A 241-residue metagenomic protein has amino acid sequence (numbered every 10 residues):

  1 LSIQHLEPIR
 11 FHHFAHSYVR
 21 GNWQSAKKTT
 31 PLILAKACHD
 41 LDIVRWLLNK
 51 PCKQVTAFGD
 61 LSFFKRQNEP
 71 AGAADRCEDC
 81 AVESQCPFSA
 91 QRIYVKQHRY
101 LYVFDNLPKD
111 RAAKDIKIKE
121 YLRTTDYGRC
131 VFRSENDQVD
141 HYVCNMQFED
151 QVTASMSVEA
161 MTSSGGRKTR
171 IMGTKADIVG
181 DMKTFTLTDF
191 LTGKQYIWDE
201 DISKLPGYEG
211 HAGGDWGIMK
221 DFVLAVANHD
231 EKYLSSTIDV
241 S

Functional and structural regions predicted by a protein language model:
L1-R129, F222: Predominantly a Rossmann-like dinucleotide-binding segment in NAD(P)-dependent oxidoreductases
K36, N136-V139: A generic fold-level signal
R133: A surface/extracellular/periplasmic glyco- and lipid-processing/surface-interacting theme
Q138-S241: C-terminal helical cap and adjacent loop that interface with cofactors, partners, or active-site loops
